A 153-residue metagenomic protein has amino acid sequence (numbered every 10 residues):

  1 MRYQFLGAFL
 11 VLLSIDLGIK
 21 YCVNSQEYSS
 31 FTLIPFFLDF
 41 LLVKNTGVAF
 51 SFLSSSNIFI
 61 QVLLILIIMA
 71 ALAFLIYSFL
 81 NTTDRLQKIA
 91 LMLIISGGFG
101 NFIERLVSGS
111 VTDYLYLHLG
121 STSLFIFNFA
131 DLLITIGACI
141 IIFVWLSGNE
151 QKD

Functional and structural regions predicted by a protein language model:
M1-D153: Alpha-helical transmembrane bundles and membrane-interface segments of multipass inner-membrane proteins
